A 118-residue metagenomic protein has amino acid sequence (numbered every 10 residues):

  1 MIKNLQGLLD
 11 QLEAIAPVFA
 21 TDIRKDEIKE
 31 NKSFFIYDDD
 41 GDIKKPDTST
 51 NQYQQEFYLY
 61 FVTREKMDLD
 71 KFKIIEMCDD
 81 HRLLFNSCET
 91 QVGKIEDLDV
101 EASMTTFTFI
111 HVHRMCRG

Functional and structural regions predicted by a protein language model:
M1-D47, K66, D99: Small/polar-rich, solvent-exposed N-terminal microdomains that initiate assembly or binding
M1-G7, D40-Q54, E89-G118: Short, charged interaction patches at domain edges and termini
L8-L12, F72-C78: Short amphipathic alpha-helices in soluble, non-transmembrane regions that often serve as interface/regulatory elements
A16, C78-F85: A common structural junction motif
A20-T21, S87-E89: A short linear hydrophobic-aromatic micro-motif
Y37, F85-S87: A structural signal for short, hydrophobic beta-strand segments that form beta-sheets in beta-rich/all-beta domains
N51-R64: Short glycine-rich, basic-tinged beta-strand/loop micro-motifs
K66-F72, R117: Short, conserved charged micro-motifs
